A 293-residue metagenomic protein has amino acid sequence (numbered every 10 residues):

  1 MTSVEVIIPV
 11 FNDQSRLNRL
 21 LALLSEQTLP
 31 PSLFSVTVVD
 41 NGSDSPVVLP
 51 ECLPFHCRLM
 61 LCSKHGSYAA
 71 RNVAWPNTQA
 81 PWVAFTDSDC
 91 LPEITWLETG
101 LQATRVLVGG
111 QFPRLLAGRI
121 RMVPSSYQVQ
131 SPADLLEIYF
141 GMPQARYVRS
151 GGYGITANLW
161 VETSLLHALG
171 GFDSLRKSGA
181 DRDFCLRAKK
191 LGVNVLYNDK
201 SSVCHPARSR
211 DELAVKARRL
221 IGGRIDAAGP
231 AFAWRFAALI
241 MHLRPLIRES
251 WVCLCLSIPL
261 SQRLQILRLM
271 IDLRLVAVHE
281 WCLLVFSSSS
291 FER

Functional and structural regions predicted by a protein language model:
D13-Q27: Short, well-formed alpha-helical segments that are part of the catalytic scaffolds of diverse glycosyltransferases
L23, D40-V48, C90: A conserved acidic beta->alpha catalytic loop
L61-T78: Glycine-rich, basic loop-to-helix element that forms the pyrophosphate-binding segment of sugar-nucleotide handling
V83: Short aromatic/hydrophobic "clamp" motif used to bind/position activated sugar donors
T95-V129: Conserved donor NDP-sugar-binding/catalytic core segment of glycosyltransferases
M122, M142-V161, K177: A recurrent flexible, glycine/aromatic-enriched loop bordering the glycosyltransferase active site that acts as
K177-F184: Acidic donor-binding loop at a coil-to-helix junction in glycosyltransferase catalytic cores that engages
K216-G223, F232-R293: Non-catalytic, C-terminal membrane-associated alpha-helical segments of glycosyltransferases
